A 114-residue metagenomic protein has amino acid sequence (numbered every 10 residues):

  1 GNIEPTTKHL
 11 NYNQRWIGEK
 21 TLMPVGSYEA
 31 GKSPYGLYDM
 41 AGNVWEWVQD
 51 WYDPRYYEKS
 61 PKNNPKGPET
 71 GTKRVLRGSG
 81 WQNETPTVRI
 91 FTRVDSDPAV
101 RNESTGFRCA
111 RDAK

Functional and structural regions predicted by a protein language model:
G1-V94, E103: Functional-site microenvironments in short loops/helix caps that host divalent-cation chemistry
V100: Acidic, glycine-rich catalytic/binding loops that coordinate metals and/or anionic ligands
E103-K114: Short, structured beta-strand segments at or near domain termini in extracellular proteins/domains
